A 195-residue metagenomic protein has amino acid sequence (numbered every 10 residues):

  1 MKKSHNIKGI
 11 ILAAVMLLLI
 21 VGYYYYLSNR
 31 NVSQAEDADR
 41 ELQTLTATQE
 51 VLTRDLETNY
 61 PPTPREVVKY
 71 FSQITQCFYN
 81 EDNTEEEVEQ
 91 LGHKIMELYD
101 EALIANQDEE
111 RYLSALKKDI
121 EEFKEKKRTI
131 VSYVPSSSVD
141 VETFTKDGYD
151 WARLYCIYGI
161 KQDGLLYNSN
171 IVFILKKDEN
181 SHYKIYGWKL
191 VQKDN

Functional and structural regions predicted by a protein language model:
M1-T48: Amphipathic, hydrophobic N-terminal targeting peptides for secretion and organelle import
K2, V32-L45, L165-N195: Short beta-strand edge/turn micro-motifs at domain boundaries
G9-I10, E97-L98, N170: Short, charged low-complexity linear motifs
Y23-R30, T48-L52, A105-Y112, K127-S132 (+1 more regions): Short low-complexity stretches enriched in small and charged residues
L27-A38, V51-P61, V134-S137, I171: Phosphate-binding glycine-rich loops and adjacent basic patches that engage nucleotide phosphates, nucleic-acid
T46-E125: Core segments of small alpha/beta cavity-forming domains
V67, A152, S169-I171: Hydrophobic core residues within well-ordered beta-strands of beta-rich domains
A115-Q162: Surface-exposed, charged secondary-structure patches
